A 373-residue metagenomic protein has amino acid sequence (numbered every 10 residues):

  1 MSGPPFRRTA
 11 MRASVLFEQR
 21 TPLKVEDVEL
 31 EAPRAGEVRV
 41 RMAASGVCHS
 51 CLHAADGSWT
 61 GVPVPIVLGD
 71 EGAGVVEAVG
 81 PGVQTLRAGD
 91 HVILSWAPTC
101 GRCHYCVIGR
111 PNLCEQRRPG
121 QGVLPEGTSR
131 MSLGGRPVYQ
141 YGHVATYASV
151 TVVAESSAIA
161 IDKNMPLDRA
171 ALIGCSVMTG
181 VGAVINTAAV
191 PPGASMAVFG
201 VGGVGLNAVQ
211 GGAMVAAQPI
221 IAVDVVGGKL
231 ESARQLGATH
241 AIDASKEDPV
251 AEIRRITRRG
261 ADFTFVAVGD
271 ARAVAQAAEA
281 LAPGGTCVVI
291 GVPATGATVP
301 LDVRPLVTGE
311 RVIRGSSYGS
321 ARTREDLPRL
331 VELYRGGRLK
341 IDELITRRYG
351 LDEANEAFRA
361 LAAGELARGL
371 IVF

Functional and structural regions predicted by a protein language model:
G3-T9, R255, F263, A275-E279 (+1 more regions): C-terminal hydrophobic helical "lid"/dimerization subdomain of Rossmann-like NAD(P)H-dependent oxidoreductases
R12, K24, E29, R41 (+2 more regions): Residues located in well-ordered beta-strands
E31-S45, S58-V107, N112, A160-N164: Glycine-rich beta-strand-centered segment in the early N-terminal region that forms part of a ligand/cofactor-binding
W96-V150, A154-S156: Cysteine-cluster motifs in flexible loop/terminal segments that predominantly coordinate metals
S149-V150, S156-A158, D162-E247, A251: Mid-domain Rossmann-like dinucleotide-binding core that forms the NAD(H)/NADP(H) cofactor-binding site
D270-R338, L366, V372-F373: Glycine-rich phosphate-binding loop and adjacent beta-alpha segment of Rossmann(oid) nucleotide-cofactor-binding
